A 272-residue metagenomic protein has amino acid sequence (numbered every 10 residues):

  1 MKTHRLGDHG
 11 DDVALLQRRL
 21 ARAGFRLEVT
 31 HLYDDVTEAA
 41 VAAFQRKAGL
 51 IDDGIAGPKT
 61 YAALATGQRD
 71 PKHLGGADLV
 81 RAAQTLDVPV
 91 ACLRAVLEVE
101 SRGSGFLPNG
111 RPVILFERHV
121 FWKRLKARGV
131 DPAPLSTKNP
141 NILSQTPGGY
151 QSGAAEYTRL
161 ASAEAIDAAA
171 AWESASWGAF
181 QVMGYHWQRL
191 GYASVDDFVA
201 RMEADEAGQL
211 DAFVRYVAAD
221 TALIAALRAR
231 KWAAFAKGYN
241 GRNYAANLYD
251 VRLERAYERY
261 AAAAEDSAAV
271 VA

Functional and structural regions predicted by a protein language model:
T3, I55-P58, Q68-A268: Catalytic glycan-binding domains that act on GlcNAc-containing polysaccharides
H4-A63, R228-A229: Short acidic, glycine/serine/threonine-rich helix-capping segments at coil-helix boundaries
V271-A272: Short intrinsically disordered terminal tails
